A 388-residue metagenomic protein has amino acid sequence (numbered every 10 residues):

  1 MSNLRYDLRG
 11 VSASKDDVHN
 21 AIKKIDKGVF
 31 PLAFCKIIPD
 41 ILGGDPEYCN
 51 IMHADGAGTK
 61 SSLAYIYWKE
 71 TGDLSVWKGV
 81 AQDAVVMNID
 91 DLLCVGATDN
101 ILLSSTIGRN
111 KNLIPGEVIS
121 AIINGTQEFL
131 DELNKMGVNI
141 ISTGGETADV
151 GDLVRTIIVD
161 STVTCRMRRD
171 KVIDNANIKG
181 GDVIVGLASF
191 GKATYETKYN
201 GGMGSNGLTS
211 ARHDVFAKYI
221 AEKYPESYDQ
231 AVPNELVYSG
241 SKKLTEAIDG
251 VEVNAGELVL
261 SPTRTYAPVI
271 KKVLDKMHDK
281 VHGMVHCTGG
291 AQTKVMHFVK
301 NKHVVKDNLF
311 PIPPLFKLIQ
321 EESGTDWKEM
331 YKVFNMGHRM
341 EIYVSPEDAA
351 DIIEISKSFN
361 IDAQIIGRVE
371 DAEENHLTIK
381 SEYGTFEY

Functional and structural regions predicted by a protein language model:
M1-Y388: Helix-biased detector of long, well-ordered alpha-helical tracts
